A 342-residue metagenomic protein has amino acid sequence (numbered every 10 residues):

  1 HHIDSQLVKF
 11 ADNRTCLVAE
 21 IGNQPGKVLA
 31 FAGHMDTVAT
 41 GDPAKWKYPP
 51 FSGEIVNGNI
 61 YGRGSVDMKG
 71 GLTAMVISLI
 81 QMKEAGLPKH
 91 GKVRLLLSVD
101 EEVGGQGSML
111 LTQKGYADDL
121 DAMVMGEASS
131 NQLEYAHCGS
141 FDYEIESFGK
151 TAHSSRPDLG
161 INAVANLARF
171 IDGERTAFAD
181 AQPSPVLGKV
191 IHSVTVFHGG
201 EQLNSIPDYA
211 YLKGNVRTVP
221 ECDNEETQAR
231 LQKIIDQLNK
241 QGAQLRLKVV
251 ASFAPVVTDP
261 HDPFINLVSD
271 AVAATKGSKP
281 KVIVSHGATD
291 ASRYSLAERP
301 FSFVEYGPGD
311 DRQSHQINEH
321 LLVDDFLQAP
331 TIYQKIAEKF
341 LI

Functional and structural regions predicted by a protein language model:
H1-Y61, E84-K89, D310: Acidic/His- and Gly-rich active-site-bordering loop/insert found across diverse amide/peptide-bond hydrolases
Q6, A30, R94-L96, R246: A structural signal for isolated positions on well-ordered beta-strands in alpha/beta enzyme cores
K9, A128, Y135, D142-I342: Metal-dependent amide/peptide-bond hydrolase catalytic core, centered on the "pita-bread" metallohydrolase fold
K27-A30, N59, R94, D121-M123 (+1 more regions): Structural motif
A32-H34, L96-S98, M123-E127, E146-F148 (+1 more regions): Short beta-strand segments
T40-I55, D119-L120, Y135-E146: Acidic-glycine-rich active-site phosphate/pyrophosphate-binding loop
G58-T73, H153: Glycine/serine-rich anion-binding loops at beta->alpha junctions that coordinate negatively charged ligand groups
M68-D142, L341-I342: Acidic/histidine-rich catalytic neighborhood of metal-dependent amide-processing enzymes
